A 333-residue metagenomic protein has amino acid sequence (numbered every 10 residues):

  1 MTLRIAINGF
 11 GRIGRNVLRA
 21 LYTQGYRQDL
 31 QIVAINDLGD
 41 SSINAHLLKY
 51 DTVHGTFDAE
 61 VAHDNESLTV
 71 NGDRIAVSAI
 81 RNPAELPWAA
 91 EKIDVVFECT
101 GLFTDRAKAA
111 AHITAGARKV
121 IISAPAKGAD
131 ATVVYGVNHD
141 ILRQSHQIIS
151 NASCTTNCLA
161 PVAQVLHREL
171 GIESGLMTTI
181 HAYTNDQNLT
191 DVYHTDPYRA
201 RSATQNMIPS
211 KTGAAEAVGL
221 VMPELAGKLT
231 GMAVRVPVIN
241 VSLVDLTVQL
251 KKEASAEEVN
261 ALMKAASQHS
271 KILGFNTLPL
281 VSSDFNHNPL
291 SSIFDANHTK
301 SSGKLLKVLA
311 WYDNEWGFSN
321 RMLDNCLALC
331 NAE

Functional and structural regions predicted by a protein language model:
M1-A200, K300, M322-D324, A332-E333: N-terminal Rossmann-like NAD(P) cofactor-binding subdomain of oxidoreductases, focused on the glycine-rich
L3, G231, L243, T247-E333: C-terminal active-site/capping subdomain that shapes the small-molecule cofactor and substrate pocket of enzyme
F10, G14, D105, A152-T155 (+9 more regions): Generic structural signal for well-ordered, non-membrane alpha-helical segments in soluble metabolic enzymes
Y22-Y26, Q164-I172, A182-N185, T212 (+5 more regions): Generic secondary-structure signature for well-ordered alpha-helical cores
L38-D40, A126-K127, S153-T155, T179-D186 (+4 more regions): Glycine-rich beta-alpha junction loops
L68, V133-Y135, I148, M207 (+4 more regions): Short clusters of hydrophobic/aromatic residues that line enzyme substrate/ligand-binding pockets
S145-H146, S202-T204, V241-D245, L305-K307: Short, solvent-exposed beta-strand edge segments and adjacent coil->beta transition regions
R168, I172-I239: Acidic, glycine-rich segments within the central catalytic cores of soluble metabolic enzymes that bind/position
